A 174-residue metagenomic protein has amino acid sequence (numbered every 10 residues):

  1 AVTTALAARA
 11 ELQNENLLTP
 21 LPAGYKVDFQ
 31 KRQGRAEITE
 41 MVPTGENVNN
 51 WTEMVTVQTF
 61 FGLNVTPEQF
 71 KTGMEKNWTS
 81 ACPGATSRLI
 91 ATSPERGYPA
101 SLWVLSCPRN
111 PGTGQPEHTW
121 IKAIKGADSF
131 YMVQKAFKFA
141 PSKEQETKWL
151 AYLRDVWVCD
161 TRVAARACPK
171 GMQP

Functional and structural regions predicted by a protein language model:
A1-A8: Hydrophobic h-region of N-terminal signal peptides that target proteins for export in Gram-negative bacteria
A8-E37, A167: N-terminal "mature-domain start" segment
A23-L63: Secretory pathway targeting signatures of secreted, lumenal, and periplasmic proteins
V48-N50, P108-P116, P141-K143: Short, cysteine-centered beta-strand-loop-beta hairpins and adjacent loop/turn segments enriched in charged/polar
W51-E95: Mid-chain, structured segments of secreted extracytoplasmic proteins
T79-K122: Signature of long, low-cysteine stretches enriched in small and polar/charged residues
Q115-F130, A136: A short, surface-exposed beta-strand/turn
S129-P174: Surface-exposed amphipathic alpha-helical segments
